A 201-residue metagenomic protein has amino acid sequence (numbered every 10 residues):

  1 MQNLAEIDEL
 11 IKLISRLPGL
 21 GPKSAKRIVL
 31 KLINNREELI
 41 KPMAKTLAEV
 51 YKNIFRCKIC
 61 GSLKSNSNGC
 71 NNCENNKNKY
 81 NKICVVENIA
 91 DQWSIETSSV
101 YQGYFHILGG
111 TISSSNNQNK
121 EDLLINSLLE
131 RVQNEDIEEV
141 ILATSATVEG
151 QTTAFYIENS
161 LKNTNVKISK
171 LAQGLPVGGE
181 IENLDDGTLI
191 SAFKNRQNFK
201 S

Functional and structural regions predicted by a protein language model:
Q2-I7, R16, K26-Q92: Cys/His-rich Zn2+-binding cysteine-cluster or related metal-binding knuckle/ribbon modules and their
P18, E37, V50, L63 (+3 more regions): Conserved phosphate/pyrophosphate-binding and hydrolysis machinery centered on Walker-type P-loop NTPases, extending
A25, N75-T144: Extended interfacial segments that mediate partner engagement and assembly in macromolecular machines
L30, C70, I83, Q92 (+7 more regions): Generic secondary-structure boundary/loop-capping signal
R36, R131-S201: Long C-terminal interaction/binding lobes of large macromolecular proteins
